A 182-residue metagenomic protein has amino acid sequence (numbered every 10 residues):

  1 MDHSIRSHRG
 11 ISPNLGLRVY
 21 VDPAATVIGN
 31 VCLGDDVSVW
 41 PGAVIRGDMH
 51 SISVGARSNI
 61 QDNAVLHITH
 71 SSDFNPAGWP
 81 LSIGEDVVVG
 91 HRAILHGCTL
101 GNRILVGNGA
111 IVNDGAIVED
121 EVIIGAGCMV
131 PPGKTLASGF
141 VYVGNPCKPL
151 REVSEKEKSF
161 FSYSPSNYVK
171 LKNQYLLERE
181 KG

Functional and structural regions predicted by a protein language model:
D2-N14, D22, D73-V89, A93-I94 (+1 more regions): C-terminal segments of enzyme domains that contribute to small-molecule binding surfaces
L17, D22-P23, I28-G29, G34-D35 (+16 more regions): Left-handed beta-helix
